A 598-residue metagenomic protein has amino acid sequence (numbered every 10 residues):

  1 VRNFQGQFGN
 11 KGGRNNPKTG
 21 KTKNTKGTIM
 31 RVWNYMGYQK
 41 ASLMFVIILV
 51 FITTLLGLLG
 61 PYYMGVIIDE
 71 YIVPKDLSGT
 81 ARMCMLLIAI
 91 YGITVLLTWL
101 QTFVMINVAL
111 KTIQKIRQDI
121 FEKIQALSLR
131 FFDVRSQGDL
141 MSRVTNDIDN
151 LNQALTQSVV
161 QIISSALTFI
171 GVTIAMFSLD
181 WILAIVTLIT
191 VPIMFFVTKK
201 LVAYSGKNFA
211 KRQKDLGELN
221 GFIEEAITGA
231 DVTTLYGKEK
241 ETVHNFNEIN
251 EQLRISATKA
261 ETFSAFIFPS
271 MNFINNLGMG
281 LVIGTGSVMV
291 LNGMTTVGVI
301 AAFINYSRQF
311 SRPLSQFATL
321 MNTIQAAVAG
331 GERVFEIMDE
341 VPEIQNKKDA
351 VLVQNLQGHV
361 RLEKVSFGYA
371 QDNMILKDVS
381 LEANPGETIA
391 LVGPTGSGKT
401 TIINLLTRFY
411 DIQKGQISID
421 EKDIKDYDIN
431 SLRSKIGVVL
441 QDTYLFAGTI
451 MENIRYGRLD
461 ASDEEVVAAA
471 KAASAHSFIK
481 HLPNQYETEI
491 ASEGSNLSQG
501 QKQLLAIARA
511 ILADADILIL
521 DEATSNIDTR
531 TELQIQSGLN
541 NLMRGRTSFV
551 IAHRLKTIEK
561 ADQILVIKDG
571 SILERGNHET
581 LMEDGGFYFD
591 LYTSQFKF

Functional and structural regions predicted by a protein language model:
V1-G57, I72-M83, Q101-M105, A109 (+9 more regions): Membrane-integrated ABC transporters
K11-G20, P74, L110, Q118-S142 (+6 more regions): Short intracellular "coupling" helices and adjacent cytoplasmic loop segments at the cytosolic face of multi-pass
M30-W33, A41-Y62, V66, M83 (+7 more regions): Alpha-helical segments in transporter systems
M36, I68, M105-I106, Q125-F169 (+1 more regions): Juxtamembrane loop-to-helix connectors within ABC transporter transmembrane domains
Y38, S42-L55, L86-T94, Q157-K211 (+2 more regions): Transmembrane helices of ABC transporter permease
P74-M83, A175-I189, K259-E332, I337: Helix-loop-helix
L129-R130, I148-L155, V159, I163 (+7 more regions): An intracellular "coupling" helix at the cytosolic face of ABC transporter transmembrane type-1 domains
D339, N346-K347, V353-F598: ABC-type nucleotide-binding domain
